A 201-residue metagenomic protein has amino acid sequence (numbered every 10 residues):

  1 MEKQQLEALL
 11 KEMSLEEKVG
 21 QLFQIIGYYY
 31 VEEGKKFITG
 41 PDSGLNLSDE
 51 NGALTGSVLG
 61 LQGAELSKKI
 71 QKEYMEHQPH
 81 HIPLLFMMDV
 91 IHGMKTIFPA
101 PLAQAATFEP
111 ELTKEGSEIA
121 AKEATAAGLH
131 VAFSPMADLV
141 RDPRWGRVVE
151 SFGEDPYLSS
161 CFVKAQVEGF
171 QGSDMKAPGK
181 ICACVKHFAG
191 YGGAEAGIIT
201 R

Functional and structural regions predicted by a protein language model:
M1-R201: Glycoside hydrolase catalytic-domain context in secreted enzymes
